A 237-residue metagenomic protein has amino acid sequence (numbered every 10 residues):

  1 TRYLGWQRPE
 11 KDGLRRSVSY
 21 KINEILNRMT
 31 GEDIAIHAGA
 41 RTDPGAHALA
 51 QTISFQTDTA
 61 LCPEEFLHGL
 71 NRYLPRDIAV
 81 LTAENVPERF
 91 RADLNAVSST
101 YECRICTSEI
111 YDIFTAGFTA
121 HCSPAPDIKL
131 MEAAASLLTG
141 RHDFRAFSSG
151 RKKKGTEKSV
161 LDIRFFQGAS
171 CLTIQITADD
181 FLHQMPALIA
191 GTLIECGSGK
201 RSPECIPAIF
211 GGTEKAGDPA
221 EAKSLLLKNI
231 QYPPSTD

Functional and structural regions predicted by a protein language model:
T1-D237: Structured-RNA-binding interfaces characteristic of tRNA pseudouridine synthases
